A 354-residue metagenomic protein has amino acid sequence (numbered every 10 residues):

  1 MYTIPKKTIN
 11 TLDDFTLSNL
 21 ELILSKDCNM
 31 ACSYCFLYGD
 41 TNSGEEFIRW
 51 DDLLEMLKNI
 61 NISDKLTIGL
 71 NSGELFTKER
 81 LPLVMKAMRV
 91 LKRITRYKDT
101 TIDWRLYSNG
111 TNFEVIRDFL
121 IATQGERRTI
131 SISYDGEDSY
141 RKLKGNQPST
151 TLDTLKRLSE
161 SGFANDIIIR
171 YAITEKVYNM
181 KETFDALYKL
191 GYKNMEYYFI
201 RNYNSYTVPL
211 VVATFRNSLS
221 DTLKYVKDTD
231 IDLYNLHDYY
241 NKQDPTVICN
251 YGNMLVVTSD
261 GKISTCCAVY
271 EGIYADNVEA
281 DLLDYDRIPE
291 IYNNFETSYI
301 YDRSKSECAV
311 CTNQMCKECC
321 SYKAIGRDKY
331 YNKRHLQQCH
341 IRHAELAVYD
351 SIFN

Functional and structural regions predicted by a protein language model:
M1-E21, I62-D64: N-terminal [4Fe-4S]-dependent radical SAM core
M1-T3, K7, K262, Y270-N354: Flexible mid-to-C-terminal extensions adjoining Fe-S/redox cofactors in radical SAM and related proteins
T11-W50: Canonical Radical SAM [4Fe-4S] cluster-binding loop centered on the CxxxCxxC motif and its immediate flanking residues
D27, A31, C35-Y38, G252 (+3 more regions): Cys/His-rich metal-chelating microdomains
N29, L75, T111-N112, E137 (+6 more regions): Short, solvent-exposed loop/turn segments at secondary-structure junctions
S33, F76-T77: Aromatic-lined carbohydrate-binding surfaces of glycoside hydrolases
T41, L53-N71, K78-R201: Radical SAM/AdoMet-radical enzyme domain recognition
N194, Y203-E271: A C-terminal junction/extension of Radical SAM enzymes
